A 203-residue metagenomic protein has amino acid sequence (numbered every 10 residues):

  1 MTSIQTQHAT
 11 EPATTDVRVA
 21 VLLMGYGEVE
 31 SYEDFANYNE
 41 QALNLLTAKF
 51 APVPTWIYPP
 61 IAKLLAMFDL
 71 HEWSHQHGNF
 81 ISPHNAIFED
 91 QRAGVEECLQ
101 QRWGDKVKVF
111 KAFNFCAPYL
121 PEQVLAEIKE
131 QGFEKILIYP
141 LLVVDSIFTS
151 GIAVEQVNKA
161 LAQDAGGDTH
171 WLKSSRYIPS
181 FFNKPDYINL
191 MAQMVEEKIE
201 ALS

Functional and structural regions predicted by a protein language model:
M1-S203: Extended amphipathic ligand-handling, pore-lining, and cofactor/metal-binding catalytic surfaces
